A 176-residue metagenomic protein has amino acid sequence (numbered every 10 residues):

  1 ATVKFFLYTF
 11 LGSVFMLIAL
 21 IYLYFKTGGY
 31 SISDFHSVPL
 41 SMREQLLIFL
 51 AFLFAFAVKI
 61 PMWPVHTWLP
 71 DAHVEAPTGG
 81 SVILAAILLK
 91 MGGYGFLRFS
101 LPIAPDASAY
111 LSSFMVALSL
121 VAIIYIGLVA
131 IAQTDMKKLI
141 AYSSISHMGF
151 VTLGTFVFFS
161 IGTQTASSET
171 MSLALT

Functional and structural regions predicted by a protein language model:
A1, I60-V74, I124-S143: C-terminal ends of transmembrane helices
A1-K4, M16, V116, L120-I123 (+1 more regions): Hydrophobic core segments of transmembrane alpha-helices in multi-pass, intramembrane catalytic enzymes
K4-L7, S13-T67, D71, F96-F114 (+1 more regions): Juxtamembrane/interfacial segments at transmembrane-helix boundaries in multi-pass membrane proteins
L7-I21, T78-Y94, S144-F158: Small-residue-rich segments of transmembrane alpha-helices in multi-pass membrane proteins, especially helix faces
S41, A57-I60, I83, I87 (+5 more regions): Alpha-helix capping and helix-loop boundary segments enriched in small/acidic/polar residues
S41-L46, I140, H147-F150: Aromatic-enriched alpha-helical transmembrane segments of multi-pass intramembrane proteins
L50-F52, S113-A130: Transmembrane alpha-helical segments of multi-pass small-molecule transport proteins
L88, M115-L118, L128, K137-Y142 (+3 more regions): Generic hydrophobic alpha-helical scaffold/packing signal
